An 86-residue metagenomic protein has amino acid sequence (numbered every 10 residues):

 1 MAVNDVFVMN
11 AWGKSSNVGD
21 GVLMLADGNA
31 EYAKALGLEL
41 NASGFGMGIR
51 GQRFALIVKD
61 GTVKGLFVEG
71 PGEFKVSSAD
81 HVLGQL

Functional and structural regions predicted by a protein language model:
M1-L86: Chalcogenol-based redox active-site neighborhoods
